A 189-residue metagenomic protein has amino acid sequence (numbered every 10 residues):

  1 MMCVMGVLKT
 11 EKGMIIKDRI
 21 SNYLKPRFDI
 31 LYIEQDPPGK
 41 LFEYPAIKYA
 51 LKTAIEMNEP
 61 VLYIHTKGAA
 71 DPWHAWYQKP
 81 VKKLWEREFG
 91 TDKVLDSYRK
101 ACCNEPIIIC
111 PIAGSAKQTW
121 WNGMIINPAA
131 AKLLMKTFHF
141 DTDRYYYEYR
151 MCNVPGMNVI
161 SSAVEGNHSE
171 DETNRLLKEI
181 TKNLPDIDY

Functional and structural regions predicted by a protein language model:
M1-Y189: ER/Golgi luminal nucleotide-sugar-dependent glycosyltransferases, focusing on the catalytic module
